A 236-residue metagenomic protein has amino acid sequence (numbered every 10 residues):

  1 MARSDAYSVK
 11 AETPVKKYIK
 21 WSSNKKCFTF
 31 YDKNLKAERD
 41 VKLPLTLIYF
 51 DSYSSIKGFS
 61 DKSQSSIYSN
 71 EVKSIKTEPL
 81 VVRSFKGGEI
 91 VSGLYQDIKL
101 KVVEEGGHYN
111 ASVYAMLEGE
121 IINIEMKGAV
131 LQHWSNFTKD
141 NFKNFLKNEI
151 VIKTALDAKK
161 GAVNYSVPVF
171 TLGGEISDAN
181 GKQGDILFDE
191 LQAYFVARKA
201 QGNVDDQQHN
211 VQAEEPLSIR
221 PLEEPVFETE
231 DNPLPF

Functional and structural regions predicted by a protein language model:
M1-E118, K160, L234-P235: OB-fold ssDNA-binding interfaces and closely related basic DNA-contact patches used across DNA replication/repair
M1-W21, Y194-F236: Acidic, gly/ser/pro-rich intrinsically disordered tails
A6, K33, S52, I98 (+8 more regions): Short linear motifs in intrinsically disordered/low-complexity regions
K17, K33, Q132, N136-D140 (+2 more regions): Polar/charged alpha-helical tracts
D51, S84, I98, V102-E104 (+7 more regions): Generic low-complexity, intrinsically disordered sequence content enriched in small uncharged/hydrophobic residues
H108-G173: Extended serine/threonine-enriched, polar tracts that run as long, contiguous segments within proteins
A155-S218: Accessory, usually C-terminal, subdomains that scaffold auxiliary metal cofactors
